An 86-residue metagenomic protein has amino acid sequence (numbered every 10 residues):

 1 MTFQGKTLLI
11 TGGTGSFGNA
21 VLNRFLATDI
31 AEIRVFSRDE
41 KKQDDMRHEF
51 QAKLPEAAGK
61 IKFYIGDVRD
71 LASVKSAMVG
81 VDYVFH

Functional and structural regions predicted by a protein language model:
M1-T2: Short, flexible hinge/linker loops that cap or flank conserved catalytic cores
G5-K6, V81: Short, well-ordered alpha-helix to beta-strand connector turns
K6-T28: N-terminal Rossmann NAD(P)H-binding glycine-rich loop of SDR-like oxidoreductase domains
L9, R34, Y64: Conserved Rossmann-like nucleotide-binding pocket used by diverse enzymes that bind dinucleotide cofactors
F25, D29, F50, L54: Active-site catalytic pocket residues across diverse enzymes, especially alpha/beta-hydrolases
D29-D45: Conserved glycine-rich Rossmann-like NAD(P)H-binding loop of the short-chain dehydrogenase/reductase
H48, E56-Y83: Conserved Rossmann-fold cofactor-binding substructure of NAD(P)-dependent oxidoreductases
H86: Redox-cofactor binding/interface segments in oxidoreductases and associated redox assembly factors
